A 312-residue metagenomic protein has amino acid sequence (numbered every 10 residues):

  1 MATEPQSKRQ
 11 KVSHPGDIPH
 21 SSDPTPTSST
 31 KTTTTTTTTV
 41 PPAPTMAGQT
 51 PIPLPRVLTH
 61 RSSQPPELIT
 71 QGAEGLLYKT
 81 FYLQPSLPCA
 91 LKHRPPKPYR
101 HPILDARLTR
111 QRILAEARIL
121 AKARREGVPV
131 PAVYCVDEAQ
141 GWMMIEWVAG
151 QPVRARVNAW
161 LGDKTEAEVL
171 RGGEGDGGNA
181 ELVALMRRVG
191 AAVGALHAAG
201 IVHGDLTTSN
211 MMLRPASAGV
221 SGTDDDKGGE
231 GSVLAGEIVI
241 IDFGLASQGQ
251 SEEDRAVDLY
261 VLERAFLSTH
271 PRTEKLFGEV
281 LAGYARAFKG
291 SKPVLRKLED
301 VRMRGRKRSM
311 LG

Functional and structural regions predicted by a protein language model:
A2-L68, R302-S309: Juxta-kinase regulatory segment immediately upstream of eukaryotic protein kinase catalytic domains
H60-L114: ATP-binding glycine-rich loop module of kinase domains
P98-Y99, T109-I113, R124-M186: Conserved structural core of kinase catalytic domains
A123, A192-L196: Conserved hydrophobic alpha-helix
A198-T208, L213: Catalytic-loop of the protein kinase fold
L213-A235: Activation-loop N-terminal segment of eukaryotic-like protein kinases
K227-G312: C-lobe/activation-segment region of protein kinase-like
